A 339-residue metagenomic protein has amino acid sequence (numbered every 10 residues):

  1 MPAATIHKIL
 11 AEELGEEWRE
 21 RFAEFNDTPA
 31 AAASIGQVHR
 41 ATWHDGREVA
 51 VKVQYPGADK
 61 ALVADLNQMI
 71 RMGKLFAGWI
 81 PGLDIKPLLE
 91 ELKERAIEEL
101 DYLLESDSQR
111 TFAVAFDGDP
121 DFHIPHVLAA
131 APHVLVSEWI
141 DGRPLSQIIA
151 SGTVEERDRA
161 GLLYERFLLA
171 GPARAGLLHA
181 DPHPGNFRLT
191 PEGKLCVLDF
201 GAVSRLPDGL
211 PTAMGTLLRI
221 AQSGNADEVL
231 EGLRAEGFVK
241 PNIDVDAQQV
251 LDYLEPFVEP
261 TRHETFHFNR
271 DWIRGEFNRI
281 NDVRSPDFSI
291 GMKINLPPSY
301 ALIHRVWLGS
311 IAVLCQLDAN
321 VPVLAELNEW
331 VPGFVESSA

Functional and structural regions predicted by a protein language model:
M1-L169, G176, T190-C196, F200-D208 (+2 more regions): Broad phosphate/nucleotide-binding scaffolds in NTP-utilizing and phosphate-metabolizing enzymes
G176, D181-H183: Conserved catalytic-loop position in the HRD/HxD motif
G185-L189: Hydrophobic residue at the +6 position relative to the catalytic HRD Asp in the kinase catalytic loop
P211: Short adenine-binding "F-helix/F-box" segment of the Bergerat
M214-T216: Short amphipathic alpha-helical recognition elements used for nucleic-acid or partner binding across transcription
G224-N225: Short helix-adjacent coil turns
